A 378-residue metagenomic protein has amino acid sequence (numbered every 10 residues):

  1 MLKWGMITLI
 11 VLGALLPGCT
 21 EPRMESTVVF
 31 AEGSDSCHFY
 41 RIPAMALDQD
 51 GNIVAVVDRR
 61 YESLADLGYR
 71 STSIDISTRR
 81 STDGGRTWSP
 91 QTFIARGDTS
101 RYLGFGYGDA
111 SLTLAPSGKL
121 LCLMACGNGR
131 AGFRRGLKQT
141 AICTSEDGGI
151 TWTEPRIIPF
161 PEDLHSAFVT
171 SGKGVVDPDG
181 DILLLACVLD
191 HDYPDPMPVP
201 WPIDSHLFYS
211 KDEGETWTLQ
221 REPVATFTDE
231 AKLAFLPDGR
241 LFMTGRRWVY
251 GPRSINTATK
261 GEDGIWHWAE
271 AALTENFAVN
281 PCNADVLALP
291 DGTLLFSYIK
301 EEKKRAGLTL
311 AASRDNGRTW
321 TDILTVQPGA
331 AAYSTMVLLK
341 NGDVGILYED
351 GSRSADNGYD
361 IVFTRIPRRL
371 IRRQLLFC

Functional and structural regions predicted by a protein language model:
M1-M6: Bacterial N-terminal signal peptides that target proteins for export
I10-G18: Hydrophobic h-region of N-terminal signal peptides that target proteins for export in Gram-negative bacteria
C19-C378: Asp-box/BNR beta-propeller blade signature and adjacent active/binding-site loops in extracellular glycan-interacting
